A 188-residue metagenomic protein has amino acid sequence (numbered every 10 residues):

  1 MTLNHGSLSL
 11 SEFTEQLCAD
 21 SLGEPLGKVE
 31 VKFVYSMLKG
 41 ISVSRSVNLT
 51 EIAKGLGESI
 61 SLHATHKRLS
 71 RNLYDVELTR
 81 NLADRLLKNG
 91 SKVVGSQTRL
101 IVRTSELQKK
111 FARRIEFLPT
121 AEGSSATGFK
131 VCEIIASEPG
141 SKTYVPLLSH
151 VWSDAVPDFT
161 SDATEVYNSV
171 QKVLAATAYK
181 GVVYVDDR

Functional and structural regions predicted by a protein language model:
M1-R188: Conserved, well-structured functional cores that handle cations and Mg-NTP chemistry
